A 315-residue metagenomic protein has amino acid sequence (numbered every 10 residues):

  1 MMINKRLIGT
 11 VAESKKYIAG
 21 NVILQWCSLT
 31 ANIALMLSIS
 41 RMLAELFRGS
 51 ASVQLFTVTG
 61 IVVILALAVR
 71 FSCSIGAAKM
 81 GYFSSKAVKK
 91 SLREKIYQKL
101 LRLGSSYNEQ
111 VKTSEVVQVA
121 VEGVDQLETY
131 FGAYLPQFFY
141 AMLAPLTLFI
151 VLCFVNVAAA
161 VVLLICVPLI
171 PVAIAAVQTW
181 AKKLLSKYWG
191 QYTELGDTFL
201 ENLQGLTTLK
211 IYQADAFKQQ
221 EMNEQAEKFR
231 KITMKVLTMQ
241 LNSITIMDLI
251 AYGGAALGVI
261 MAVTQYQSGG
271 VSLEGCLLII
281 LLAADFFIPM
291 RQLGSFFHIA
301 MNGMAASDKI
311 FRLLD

Functional and structural regions predicted by a protein language model:
I3, S14-A19, F56, L92 (+1 more regions): Primarily residues marking transmembrane-helix entry/exit sites
G9-Y17, S105-E109, E122-F131, L135 (+6 more regions): An intracellular "coupling" helix at the cytosolic face of ABC transporter transmembrane type-1 domains
A12, I18-C73, C153-A158, G269-L273: Transmembrane helix-loop-helix hairpins at lipid-water interfaces of multipass membrane proteins, especially the type-1
I23, C27-L35, V121-C166, I250-G254 (+1 more regions): Hydrophobic alpha-helical transmembrane segments of ABC transporter permease domains
I33-L37, F71-I75, K79, P145 (+5 more regions): Membrane-embedded alpha-helical segments of multi-pass transporters/permeases
T59-S74, V167-L169, Q240-G254, M261 (+1 more regions): Hydrophobic alpha-helical segments in the permease module
A214, T238, F286-L313: Cytosolic ends of transmembrane helices, especially the final helix of ABC transmembrane type-1 domains
